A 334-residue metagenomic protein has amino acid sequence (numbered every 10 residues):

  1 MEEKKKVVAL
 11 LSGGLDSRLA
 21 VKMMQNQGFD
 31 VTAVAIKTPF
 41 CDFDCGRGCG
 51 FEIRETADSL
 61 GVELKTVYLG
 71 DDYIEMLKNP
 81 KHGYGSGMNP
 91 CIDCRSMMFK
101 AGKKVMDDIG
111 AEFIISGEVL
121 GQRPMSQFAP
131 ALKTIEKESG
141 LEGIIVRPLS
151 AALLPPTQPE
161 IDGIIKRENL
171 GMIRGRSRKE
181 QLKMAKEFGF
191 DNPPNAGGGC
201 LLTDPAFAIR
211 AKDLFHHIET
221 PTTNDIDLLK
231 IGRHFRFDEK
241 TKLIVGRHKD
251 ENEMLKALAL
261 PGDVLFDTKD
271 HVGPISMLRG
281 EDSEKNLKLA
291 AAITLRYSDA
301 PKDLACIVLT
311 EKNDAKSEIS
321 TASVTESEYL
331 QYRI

Functional and structural regions predicted by a protein language model:
M1-F190, D314-A315, A322-V324, Y332-I334: ATP-dependent adenylation/nucleotidyltransferase module used to activate substrates
E138, I144-I334: AMP-forming adenylation/ATP pyrophosphatase catalytic core
